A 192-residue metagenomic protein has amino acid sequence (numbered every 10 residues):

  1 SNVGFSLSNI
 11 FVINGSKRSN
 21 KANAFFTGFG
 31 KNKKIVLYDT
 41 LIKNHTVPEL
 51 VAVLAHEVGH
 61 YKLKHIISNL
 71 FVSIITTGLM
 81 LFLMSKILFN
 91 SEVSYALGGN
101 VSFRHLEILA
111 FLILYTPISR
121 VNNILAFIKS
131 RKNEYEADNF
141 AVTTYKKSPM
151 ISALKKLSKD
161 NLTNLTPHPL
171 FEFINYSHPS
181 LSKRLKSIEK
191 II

Functional and structural regions predicted by a protein language model:
S1-V101, V121-I192: Polar-ligand-bearing catalytic/cofactor-coordination segments of membrane-embedded or membrane-tethered inner-membrane
G99-I113: Hydrophobic alpha-helical transmembrane segments
L112-R120: Selective recognition of hydrophobic, aromatic-rich stretches within alpha-helical transmembrane segments of polytopic
